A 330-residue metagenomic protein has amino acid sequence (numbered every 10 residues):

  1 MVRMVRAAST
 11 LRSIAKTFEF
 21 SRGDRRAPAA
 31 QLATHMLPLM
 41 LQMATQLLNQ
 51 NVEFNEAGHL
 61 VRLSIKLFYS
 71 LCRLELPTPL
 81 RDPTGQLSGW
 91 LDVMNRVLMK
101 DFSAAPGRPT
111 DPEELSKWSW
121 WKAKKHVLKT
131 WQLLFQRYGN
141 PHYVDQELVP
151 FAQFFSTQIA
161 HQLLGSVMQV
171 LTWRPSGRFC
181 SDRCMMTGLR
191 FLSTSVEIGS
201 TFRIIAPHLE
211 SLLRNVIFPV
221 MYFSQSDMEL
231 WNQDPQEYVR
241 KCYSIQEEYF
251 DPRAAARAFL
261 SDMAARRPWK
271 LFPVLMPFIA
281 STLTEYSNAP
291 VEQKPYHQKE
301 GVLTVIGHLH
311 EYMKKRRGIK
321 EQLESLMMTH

Functional and structural regions predicted by a protein language model:
M1-C184, R190-S195, Q322-S325, T329: Long amphipathic alpha-helical scaffold regions
M1-N51, L74-T84, W173-S325: Alpha-helical repeat/alpha-solenoid scaffolds of the HEAT/ARM/MIF4G superfamily and closely related elongated all-alpha
